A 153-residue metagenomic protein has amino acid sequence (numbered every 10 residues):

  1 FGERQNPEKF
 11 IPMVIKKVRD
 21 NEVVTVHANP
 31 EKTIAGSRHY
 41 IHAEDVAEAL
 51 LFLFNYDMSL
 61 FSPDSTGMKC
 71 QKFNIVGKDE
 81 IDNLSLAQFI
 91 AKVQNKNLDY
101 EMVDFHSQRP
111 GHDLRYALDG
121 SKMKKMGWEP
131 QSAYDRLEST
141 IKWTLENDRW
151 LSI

Functional and structural regions predicted by a protein language model:
F1-F10: Flexible, glycine-rich beta-alpha linker
V18-I153: C-terminal substrate-binding subdomain of Rossmann-fold SDR/epimerase-dehydratase oxidoreductases
